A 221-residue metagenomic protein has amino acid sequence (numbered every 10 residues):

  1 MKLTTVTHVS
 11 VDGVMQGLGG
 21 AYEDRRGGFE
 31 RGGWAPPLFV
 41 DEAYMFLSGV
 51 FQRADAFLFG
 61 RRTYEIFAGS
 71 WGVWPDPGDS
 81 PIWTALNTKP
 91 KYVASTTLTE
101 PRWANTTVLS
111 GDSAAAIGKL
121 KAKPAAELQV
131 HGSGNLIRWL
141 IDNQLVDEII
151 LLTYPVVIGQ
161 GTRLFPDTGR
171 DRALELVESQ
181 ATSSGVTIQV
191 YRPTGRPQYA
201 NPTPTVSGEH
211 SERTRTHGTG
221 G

Functional and structural regions predicted by a protein language model:
M1-L145, P155-G221: Portal/gating segments that form or line small-molecule/metal binding sites
E148: Periplasmic plug
